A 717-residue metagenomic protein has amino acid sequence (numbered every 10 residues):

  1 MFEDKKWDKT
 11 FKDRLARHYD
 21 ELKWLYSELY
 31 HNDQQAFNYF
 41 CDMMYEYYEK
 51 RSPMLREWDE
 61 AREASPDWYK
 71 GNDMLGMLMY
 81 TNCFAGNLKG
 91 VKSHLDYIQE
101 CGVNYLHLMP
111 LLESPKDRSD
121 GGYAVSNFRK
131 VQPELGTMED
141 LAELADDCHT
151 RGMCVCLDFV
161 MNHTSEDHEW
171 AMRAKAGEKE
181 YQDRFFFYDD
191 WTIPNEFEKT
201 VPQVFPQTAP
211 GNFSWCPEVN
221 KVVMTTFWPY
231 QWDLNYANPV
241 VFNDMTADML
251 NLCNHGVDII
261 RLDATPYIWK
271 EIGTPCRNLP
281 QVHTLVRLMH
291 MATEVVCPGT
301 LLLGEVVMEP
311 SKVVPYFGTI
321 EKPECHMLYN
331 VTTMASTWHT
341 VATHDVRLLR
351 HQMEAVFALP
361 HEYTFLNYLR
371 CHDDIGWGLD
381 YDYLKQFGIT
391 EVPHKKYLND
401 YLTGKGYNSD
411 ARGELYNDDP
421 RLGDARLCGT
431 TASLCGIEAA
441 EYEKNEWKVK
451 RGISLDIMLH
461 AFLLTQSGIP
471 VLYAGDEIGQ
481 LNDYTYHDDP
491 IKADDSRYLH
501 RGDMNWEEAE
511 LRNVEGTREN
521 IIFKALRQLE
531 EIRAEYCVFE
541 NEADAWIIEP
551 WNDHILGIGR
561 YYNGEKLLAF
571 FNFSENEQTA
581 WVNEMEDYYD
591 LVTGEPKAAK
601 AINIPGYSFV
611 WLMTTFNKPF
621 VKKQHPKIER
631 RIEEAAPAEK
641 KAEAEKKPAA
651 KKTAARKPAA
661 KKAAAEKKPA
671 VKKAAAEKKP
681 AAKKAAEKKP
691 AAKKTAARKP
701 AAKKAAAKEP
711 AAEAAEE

Functional and structural regions predicted by a protein language model:
M1-D587, L591-P637: Active-site and adjacent substrate-binding regions of carbohydrate-active enzymes
R630-E717: Intrinsically disordered, polybasic Lys/Arg-rich low-complexity tracts
